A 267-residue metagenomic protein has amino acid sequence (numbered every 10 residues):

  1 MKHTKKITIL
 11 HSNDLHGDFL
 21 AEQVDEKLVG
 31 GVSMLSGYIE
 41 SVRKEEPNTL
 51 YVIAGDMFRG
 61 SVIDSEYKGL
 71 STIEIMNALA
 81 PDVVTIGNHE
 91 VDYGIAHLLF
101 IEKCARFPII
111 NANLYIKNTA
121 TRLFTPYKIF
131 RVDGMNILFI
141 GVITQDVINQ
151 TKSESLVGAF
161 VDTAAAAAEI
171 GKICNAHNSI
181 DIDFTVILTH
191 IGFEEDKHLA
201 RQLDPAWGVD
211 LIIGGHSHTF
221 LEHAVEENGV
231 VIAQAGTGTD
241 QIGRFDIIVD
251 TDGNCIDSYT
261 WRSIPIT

Functional and structural regions predicted by a protein language model:
M1-I266: Acidic, metal/ion-coordinating pockets
